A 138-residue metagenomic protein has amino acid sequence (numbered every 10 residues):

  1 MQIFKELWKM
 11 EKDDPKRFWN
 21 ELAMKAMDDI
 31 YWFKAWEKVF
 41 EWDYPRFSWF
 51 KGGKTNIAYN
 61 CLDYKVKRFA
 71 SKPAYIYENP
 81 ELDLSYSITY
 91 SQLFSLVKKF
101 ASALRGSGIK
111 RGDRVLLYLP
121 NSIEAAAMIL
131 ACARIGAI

Functional and structural regions predicted by a protein language model:
F4-M10: Adenylate-forming
E11-K12, R105: Short regulatory alpha-helical segment in sensory/regulatory domains of signaling proteins that mediates
K12-K34, G53-I76: A short N-terminal helical cap/helix-turn-helix that marks the beginning of AMP-binding/adenylate-forming
D43-K54, P80-I88: Acyl-group handling in specialized metabolite and lipid biosynthesis
A58, Y75-I129: Conserved AMP-binding/adenylate-forming core of the ANL superfamily
A133: Anion (oxyanion) recognition and catalysis
G136: Structured binding elements
